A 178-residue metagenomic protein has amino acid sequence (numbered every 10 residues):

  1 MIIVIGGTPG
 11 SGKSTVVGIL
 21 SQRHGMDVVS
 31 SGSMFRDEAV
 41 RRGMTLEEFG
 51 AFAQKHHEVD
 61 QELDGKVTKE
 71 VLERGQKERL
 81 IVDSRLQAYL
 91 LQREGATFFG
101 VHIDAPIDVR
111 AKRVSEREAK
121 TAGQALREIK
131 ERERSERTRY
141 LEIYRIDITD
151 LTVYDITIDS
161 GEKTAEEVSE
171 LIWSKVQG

Functional and structural regions predicted by a protein language model:
I5: Hydrophobic anchor at the beta1->P-loop junction of P-loop NTPases
P9: The conserved Walker
K13: Conserved lysine of the Walker
V16: Hydrophobic positions on the alpha1 helix immediately C-terminal to the Walker A/P-loop
Q22-V29: Post-Walker A helix-loop "phosphate-sensing" segment adjacent to the P-loop in P-loop NTPases
S31-R93, I107-D108, A119-Q124, R134-E136: ATP-dependent small-molecule kinase phosphotransfer cores that center on conserved nucleotide phosphate-binding segments
E58, A122-V168: Small-molecule kinase domains that catalyze NTP-dependent phosphoryl transfer to phosphate-bearing small molecules
A96-E118, R127-E131: Conserved phosphate-donor/acceptor-positioning beta-strand/loop module used by diverse small-molecule
